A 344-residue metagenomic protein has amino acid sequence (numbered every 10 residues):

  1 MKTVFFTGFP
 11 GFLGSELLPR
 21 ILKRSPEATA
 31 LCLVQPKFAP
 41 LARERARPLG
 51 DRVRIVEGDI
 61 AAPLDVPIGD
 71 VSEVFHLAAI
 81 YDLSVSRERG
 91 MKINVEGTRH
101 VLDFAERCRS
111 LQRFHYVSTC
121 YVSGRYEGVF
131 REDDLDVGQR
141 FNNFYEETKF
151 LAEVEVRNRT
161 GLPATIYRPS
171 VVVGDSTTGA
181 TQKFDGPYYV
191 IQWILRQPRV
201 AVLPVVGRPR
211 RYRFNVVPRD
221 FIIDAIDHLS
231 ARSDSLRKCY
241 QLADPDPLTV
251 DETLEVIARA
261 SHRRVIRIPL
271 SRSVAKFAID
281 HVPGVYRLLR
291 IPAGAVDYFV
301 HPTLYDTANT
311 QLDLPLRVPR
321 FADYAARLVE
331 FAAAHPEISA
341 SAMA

Functional and structural regions predicted by a protein language model:
K2-S25: N-terminal Rossmann NAD(P)H-binding glycine-rich loop of SDR-like oxidoreductase domains
S25-A28, Y305-A344: Amphipathic terminal alpha-helices
E57-E96, E106-C108: NAD(P)H-binding glycine-rich loop region in Rossmannoid oxidoreductase-like domains and their noncatalytic homologs
S86, T178, P187-F221, A225-L229: A conserved pocket-lining segment of Rossmann-fold NAD(P)-dependent short-chain dehydrogenase/reductase
E88, K92, E96-F144, T165: Conserved Rossmann-fold NAD(P)-dependent oxidoreductase catalytic core, especially the SDR/UDP-sugar
R140-S170, D175: Active-site Tyr-X1-5-Lys
D175-Y188, H228-Y240: Glycine/proline-rich active-site loop of Rossmann-fold NAD(P)-dependent oxidoreductases
H228-I291, R327-A344: Mid/C-terminal beta-alpha module of Rossmann-like enzyme folds, strongest in SDR-family dehydrogenases/epimerases
